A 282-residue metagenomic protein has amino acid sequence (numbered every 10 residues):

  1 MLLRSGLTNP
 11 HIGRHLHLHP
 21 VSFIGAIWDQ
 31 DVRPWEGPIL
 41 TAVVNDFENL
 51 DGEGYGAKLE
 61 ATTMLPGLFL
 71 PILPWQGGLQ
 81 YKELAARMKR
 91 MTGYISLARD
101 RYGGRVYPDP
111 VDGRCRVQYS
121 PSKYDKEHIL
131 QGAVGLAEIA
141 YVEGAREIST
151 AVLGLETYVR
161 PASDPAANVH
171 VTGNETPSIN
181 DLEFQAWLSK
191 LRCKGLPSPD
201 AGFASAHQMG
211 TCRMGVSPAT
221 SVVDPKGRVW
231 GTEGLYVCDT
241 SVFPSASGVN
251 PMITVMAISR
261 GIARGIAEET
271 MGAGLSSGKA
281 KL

Functional and structural regions predicted by a protein language model:
M1-G6, I253: Alpha-helical support elements that line or immediately flank enzyme active sites and cofactor-binding pockets
S5, N9-A140, E147, T157-A162 (+5 more regions): FAD cofactor-binding and catalytic pocket of flavoenzymes
A137, A263-A267, M271: Short amphipathic alpha-helical signal-transduction/dimerization elements
G144-V152: Flexible, glycine/charged-enriched surface loops at secondary-structure junctions
E156-S198: Charged, glycine/proline-rich intrinsically disordered loops and linkers
N180-V229: Active-site Gly/Thr loop motif
S245-I266: A conserved FAD-binding loop/helix module that cradles the flavin
S276-L282: Eukaryotic N-terminal low-complexity, Ser/Thr- and Lys/Arg-rich leader segments that predominantly function as
